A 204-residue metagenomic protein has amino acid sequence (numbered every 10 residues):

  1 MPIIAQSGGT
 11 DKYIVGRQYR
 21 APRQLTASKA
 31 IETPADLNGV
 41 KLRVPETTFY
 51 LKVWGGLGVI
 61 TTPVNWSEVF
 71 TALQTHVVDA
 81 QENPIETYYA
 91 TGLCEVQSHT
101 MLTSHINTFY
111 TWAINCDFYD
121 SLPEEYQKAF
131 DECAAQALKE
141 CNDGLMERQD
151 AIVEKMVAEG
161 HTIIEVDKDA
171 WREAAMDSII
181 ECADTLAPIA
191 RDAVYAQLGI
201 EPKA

Functional and structural regions predicted by a protein language model:
Q6-A204: N-terminal secretory/targeting leader peptides
